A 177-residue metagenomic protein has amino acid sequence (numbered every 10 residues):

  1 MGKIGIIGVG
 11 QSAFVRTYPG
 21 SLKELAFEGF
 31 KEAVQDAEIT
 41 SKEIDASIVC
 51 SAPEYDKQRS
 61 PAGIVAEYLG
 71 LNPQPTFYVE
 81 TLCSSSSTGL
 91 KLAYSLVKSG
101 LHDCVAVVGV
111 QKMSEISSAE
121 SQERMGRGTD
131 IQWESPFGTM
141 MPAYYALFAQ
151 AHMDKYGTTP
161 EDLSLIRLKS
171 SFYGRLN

Functional and structural regions predicted by a protein language model:
M1-T76, K98, V110-N177: Conserved "HGTGT" condensation-loop signature of ketosynthase/thiolase-family condensing enzymes that catalyze
A66, L71-L92: Aromatic/His-enriched, Gly/Pro-containing loop or helix-boundary segments that lie immediately adjacent to catalytic
T81-S85, V107-M113: Short, glycine/charge-rich beta-strand/loop segments that flank catalytic centers and engage negatively charged groups
Y94-V107: Hydrophobic or amphipathic alpha-helical targeting/insertion segments
